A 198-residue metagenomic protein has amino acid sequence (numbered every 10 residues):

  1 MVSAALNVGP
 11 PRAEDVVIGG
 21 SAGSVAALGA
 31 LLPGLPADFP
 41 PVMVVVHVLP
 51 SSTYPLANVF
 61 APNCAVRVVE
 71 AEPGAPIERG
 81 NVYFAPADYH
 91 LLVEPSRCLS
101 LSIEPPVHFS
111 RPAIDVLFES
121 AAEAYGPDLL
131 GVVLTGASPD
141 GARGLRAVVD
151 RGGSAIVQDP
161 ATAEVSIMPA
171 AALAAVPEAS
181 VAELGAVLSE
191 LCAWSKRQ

Functional and structural regions predicted by a protein language model:
M1-Q198: Conserved acid/base catalytic micro-environments in cytosolic active-site loops
